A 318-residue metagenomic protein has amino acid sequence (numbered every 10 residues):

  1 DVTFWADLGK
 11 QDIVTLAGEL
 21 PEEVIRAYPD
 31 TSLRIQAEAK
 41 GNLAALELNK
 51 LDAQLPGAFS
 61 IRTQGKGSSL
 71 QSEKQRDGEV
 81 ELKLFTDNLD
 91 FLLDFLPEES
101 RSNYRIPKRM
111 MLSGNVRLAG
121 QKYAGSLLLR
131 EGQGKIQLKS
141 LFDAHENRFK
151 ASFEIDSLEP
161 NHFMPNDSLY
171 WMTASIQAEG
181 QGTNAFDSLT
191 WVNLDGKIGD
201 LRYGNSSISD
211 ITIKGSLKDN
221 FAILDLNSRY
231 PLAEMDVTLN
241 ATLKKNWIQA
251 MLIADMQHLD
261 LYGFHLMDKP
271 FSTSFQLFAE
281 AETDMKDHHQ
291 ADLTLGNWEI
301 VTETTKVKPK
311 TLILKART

Functional and structural regions predicted by a protein language model:
D1-T318: Interface amphipathic segments
